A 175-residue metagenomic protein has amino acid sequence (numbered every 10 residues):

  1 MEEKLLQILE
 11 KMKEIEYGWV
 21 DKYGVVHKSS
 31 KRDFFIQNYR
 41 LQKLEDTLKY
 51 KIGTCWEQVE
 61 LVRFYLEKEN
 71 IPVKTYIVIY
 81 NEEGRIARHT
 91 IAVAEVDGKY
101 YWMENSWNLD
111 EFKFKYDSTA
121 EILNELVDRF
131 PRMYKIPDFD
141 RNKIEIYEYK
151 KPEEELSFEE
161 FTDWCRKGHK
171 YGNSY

Functional and structural regions predicted by a protein language model:
M1, Q37-R40, K115-A120, E154: Intrinsic-disorder-associated interaction segments
M1-Y50, T54, Y175: Secondary-structure boundary elements
K4-Q7, I122, E160: Exposed alpha-helical structural elements
Y17-V25, F34-Q37, K74, V78-H89 (+1 more regions): Contiguous, function-dense segments enriched for cysteine-driven chemistry and partner/ligand-binding capacity
S30, K43, L126, K151-P152: Short, solvent-exposed coil/turn linker segments
E57-R132: Hydrophobic/aromatic-rich core segments of domains that either
V127-Y175: Alpha-helical and coiled-coil interaction segments, frequently adjacent to or embedded within charge-biased
